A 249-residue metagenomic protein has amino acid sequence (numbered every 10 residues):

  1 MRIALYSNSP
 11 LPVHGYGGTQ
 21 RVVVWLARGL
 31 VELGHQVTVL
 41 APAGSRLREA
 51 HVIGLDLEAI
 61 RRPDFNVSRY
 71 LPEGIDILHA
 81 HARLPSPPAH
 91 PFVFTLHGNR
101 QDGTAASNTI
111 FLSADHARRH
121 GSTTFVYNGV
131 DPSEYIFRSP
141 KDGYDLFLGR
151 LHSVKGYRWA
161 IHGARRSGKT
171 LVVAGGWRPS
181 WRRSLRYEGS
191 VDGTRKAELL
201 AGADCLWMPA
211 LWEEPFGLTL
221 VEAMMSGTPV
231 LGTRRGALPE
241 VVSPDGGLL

Functional and structural regions predicted by a protein language model:
S9-V13, G29-R62: N-terminal strand-loop element at the rim of the active site of nucleotide-sugar-dependent glycosyltransferases
F94-I136: Donor nucleotide-sugar binding/catalytic pocket of nucleotide-sugar-dependent glycosyltransferases
T123-A174: Conserved donor-binding/catalytic core segment of Leloir-type glycosyltransferases
W177-P179, L185-G202, L211-E213, G236: Conserved active-site histidine-acidic residue motif and adjacent donor-binding/catalytic loop of glycosyltransferases
W181, R234-L249: Short acidic/histidine- and often glycine-rich active-site loop of Leloir-type glycosyltransferases that engages
A197, L220-M225, P239-E240: Short alpha-helical segment that forms part of, or immediately flanks, the ligand-binding pocket in carbohydrate-active
L206-W207: A short hydrophobic beta-strand element within the catalytic core of glycosyltransferases that build diverse glycans
P229-G232: Short hydrophobic beta-strand element within catalytic cores of glycosyltransferases and related nucleotide-activated
